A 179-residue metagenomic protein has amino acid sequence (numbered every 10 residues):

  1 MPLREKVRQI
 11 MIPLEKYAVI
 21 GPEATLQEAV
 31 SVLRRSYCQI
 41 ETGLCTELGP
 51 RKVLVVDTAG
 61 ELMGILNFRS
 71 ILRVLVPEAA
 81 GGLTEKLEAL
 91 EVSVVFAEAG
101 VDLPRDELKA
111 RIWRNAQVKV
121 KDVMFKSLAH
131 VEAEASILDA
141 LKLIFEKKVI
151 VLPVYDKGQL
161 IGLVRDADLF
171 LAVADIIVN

Functional and structural regions predicted by a protein language model:
M1-N179: Tandem CBS (Cystathionine beta-synthase) repeat/Bateman regulatory domains
